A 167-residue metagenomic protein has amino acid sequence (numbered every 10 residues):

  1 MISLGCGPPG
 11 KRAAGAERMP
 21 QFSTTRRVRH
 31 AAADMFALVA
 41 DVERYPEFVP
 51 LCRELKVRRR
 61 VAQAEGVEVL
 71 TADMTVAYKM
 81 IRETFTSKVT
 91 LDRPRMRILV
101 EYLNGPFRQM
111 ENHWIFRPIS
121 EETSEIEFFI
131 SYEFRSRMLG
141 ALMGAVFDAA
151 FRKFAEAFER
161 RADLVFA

Functional and structural regions predicted by a protein language model:
I2-V67, E121, K153: Hydrophobic ligand-binding cavity/cleft-lining segments
M19-R27, V69-T71, T84-T86, Q109-E111 (+1 more regions): Intrinsic-disorder/low-complexity, polar/charged segments enriched in Ser/Thr/Lys/Arg/Asp/Glu/Gln
T24-R26, L55-V57, F85-L91, E111-P118: Hydrophobic/aromatic beta-strand elements that line small-molecule binding cavities or substrate pockets in beta-rich
R27-A31, T75-K79, T90-D92, L103 (+3 more regions): Solvent-exposed residues in well-ordered beta-strands and their adjoining turns, especially edge/terminal strands
M35-V39, Y45, A72, V89 (+2 more regions): Hydrophobic pocket/interface hotspot
E43, F151, A155, E159-F166: Short amphipathic alpha-helical signal-transduction/dimerization elements
V57-L103, A157-R161: Glycine-rich portal/gate segments that line the openings of hydrophobic small-molecule binding cavities
L99-K153: Beta-strand/loop substructures that line and gate deep hydrophobic ligand-binding cavities in soluble
